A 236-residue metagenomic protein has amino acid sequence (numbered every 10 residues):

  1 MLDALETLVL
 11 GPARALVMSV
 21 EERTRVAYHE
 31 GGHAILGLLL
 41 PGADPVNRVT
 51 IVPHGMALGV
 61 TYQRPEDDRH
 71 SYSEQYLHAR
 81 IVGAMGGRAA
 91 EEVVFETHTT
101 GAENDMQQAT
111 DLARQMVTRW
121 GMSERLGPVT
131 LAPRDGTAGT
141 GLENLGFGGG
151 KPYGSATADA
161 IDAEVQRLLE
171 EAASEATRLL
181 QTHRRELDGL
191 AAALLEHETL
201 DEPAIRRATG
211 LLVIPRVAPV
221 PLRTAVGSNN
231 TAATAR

Functional and structural regions predicted by a protein language model:
M1-L16: Interdomain coupling/hinge region of P-loop NTPase helicase/AAA+ cores
P12, E22-Y28, A34-R236: Soluble catalytic regions of large protease machineries
